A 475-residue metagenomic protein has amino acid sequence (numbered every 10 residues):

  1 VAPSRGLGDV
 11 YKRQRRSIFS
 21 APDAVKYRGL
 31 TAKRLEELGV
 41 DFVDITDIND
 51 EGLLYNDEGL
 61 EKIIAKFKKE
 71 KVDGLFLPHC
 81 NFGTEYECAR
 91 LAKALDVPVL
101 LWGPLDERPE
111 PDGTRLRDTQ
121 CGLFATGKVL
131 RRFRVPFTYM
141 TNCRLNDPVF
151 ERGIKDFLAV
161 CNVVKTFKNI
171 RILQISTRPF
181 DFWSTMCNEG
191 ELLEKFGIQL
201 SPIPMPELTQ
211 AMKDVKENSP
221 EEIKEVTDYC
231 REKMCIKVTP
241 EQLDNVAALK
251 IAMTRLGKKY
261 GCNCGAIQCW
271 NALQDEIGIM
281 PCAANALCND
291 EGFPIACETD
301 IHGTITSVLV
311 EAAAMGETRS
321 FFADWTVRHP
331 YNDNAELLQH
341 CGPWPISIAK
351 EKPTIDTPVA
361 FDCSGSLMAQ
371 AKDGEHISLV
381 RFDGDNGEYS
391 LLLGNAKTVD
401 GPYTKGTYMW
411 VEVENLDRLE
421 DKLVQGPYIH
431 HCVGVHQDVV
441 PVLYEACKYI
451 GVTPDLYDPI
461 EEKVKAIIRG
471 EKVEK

Functional and structural regions predicted by a protein language model:
V1-L7: Single conserved hydrophobic/aromatic residue that forms the stacking wall/gate of nucleotide- or nucleobase-binding
A32-E51, P136-N142, I198-P204: Short beta-strand elements in bilobed, periplasmic/extracellular small-molecule ligand-binding domains
F42-K66, Q210-S219: N-terminal beta-loop-helix "entrance" segment that forms/cooperates in small-molecule cofactor or anionic ligand
G52-K168, F180-D181, D333-E336: Cofactor- and metal-binding active-site motifs of prokaryotic enzymes that mediate redox/radical or nucleophilic
P111-D112, D118-G316: Conserved, well-structured core segments that form the ligand-binding/active-site neighborhood of functional domains
I267-Q274, F322-Q339, E461-I468: A glycine-rich phosphate-binding loop feature that marks nucleotide/adenosyl-phosphate handling sites
N289-T404: C-terminal catalytic subdomain
C363-K475: Extended hydrophobic packing segments that form well-structured cores
